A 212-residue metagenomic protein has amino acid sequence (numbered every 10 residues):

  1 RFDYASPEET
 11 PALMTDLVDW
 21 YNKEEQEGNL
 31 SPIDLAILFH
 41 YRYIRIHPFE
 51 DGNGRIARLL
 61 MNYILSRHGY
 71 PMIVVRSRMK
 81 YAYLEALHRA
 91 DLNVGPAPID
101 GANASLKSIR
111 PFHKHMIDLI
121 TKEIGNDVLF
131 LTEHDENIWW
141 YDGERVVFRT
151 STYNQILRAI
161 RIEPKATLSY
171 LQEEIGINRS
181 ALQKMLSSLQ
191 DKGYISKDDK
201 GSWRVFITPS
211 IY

Functional and structural regions predicted by a protein language model:
R1-Y212: FIC/Doc superfamily catalytic core
